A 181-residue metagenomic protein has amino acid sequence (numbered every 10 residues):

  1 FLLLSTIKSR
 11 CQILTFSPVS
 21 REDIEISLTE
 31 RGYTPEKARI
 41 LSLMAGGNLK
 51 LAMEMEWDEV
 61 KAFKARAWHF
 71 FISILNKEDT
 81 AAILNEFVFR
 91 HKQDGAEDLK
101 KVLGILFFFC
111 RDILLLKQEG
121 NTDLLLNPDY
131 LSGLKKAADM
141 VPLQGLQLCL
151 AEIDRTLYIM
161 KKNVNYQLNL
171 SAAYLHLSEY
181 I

Functional and structural regions predicted by a protein language model:
F1-I105, F109, L116-I181: Charged, glycine-rich active-site and insertion segments that engage polyanionic ligands
